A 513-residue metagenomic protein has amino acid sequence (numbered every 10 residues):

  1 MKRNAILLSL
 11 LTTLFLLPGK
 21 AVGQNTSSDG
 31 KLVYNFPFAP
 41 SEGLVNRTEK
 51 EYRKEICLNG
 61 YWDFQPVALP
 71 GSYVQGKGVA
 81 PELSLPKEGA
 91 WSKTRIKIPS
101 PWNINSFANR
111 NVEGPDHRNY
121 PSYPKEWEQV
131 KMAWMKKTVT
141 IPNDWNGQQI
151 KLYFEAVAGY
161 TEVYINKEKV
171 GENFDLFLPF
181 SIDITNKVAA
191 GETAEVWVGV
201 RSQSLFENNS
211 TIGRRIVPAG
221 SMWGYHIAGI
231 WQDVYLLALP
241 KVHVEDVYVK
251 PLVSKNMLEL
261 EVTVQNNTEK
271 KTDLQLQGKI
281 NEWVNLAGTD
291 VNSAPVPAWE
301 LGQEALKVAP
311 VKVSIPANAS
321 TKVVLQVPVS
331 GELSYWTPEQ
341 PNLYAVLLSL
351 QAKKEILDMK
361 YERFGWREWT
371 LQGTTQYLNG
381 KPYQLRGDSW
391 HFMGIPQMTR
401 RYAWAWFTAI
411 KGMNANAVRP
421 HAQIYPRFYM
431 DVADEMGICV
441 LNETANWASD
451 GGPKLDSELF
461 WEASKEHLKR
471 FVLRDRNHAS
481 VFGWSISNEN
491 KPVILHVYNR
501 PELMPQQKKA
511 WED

Functional and structural regions predicted by a protein language model:
M1-N4, L8-S9, A21-P420, V432 (+5 more regions): Secreted/periplasmic carbohydrate-active enzymes, especially glycoside hydrolases
S9-L16: Bacterial N-terminal signal peptides
H117, Q384-S389, N442-L455, V472 (+3 more regions): Aromatic- and acidic-residue-enriched carbohydrate-binding clefts of CAZyme catalytic domains
R201-Q203, Q423, A445, S487-K491: Catalytic metal-binding/acid-base residues of hydrolase active sites
F206, P396, Y425, K491-I494: Active-site environment of divalent metal-dependent phosphoester hydrolases
F407-K411, A415-W461, K508-D513: Aromatic-lined substrate-binding rim segments of carbohydrate-active enzymes
E435, F460-D513: Active-site neighborhood of glycoside hydrolase catalytic domains
